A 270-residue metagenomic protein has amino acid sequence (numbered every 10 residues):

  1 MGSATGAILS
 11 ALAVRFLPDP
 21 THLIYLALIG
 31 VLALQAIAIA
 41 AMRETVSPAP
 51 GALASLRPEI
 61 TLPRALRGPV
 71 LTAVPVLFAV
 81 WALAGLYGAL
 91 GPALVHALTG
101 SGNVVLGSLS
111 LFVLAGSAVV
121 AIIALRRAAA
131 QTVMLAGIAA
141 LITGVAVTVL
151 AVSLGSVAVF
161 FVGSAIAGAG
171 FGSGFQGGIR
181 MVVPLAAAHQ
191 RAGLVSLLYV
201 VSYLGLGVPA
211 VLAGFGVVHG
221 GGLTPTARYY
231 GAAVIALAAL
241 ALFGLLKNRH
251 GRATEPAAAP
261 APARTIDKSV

Functional and structural regions predicted by a protein language model:
M1-R43: Helix-loop-helix hairpin linking two adjacent transmembrane segments in secondary transporters
V14-I29, G102, F215-I235: A membrane-interface helix-boundary motif in multi-pass transporters
Q35-A41, G231-A261, D267-V270: Multi-pass alpha-helical transporter architecture, strongest for 12-TM Major Facilitator/SLC carriers used
A41-T61: Flexible cytoplasmic inter-helical loops of multi-pass small-molecule transporters
L66-G85, F161, A165-I166: Pair of pore-lining "gating" transmembrane helices in MFS-fold secondary transporters
L106-A130, A140, G144: Transmembrane alpha-helices of Major Facilitator/SLC transporters
T132-Q176: C-terminal transmembrane helical hairpin of 12-TM major facilitator-type secondary transporters
I179-P225, Y230: A late C-terminal transmembrane helix in Major Facilitator Superfamily
